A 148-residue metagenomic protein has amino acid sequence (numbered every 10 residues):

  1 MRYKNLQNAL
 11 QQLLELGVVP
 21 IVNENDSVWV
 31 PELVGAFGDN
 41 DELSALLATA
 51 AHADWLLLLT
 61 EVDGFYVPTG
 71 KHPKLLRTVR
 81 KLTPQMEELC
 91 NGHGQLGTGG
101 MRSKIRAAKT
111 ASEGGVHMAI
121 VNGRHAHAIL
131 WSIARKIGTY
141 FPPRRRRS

Functional and structural regions predicted by a protein language model:
M1-S148: C-terminal catalytic "cap/lid" subdomain
